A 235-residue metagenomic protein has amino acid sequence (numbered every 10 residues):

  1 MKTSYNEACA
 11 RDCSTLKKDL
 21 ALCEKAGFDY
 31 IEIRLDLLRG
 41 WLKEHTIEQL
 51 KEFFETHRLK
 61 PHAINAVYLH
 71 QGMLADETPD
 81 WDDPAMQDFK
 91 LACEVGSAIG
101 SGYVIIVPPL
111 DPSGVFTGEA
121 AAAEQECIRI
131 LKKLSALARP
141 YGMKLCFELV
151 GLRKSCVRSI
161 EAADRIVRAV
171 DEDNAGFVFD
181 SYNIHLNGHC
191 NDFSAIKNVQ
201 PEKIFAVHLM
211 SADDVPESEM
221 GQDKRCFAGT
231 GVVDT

Functional and structural regions predicted by a protein language model:
M1-S14: Boundary/entry segment of secreted carbohydrate-active catalytic domains
A8, D36, L69, P109 (+1 more regions): Flexible loop residues that form catalytic and substrate-binding hotspots at small-molecule/glycan-binding clefts
R11-C23, D83-E94, H189-K197, T235: Short, acidic/polar
S14-K17, E55-T56, L74-G176: Active-site acidic/histidine proton-transfer and metal-coordination neighborhood in alpha/beta enzyme cores
L16-D36, A92, I99-G100: Catalytic domains of carbohydrate-active enzymes, especially glycoside hydrolases
Y30-I33, I64, K132-V232: Acidic/histidine-rich catalytic cores of soluble enzymes
E32-E55, P108-V115: Glycine-rich, proline-tolerant flexible connector loops at the mouths of alpha/beta enzymes
H70-D76, P112-G118, L186-N187, E217-E219 (+1 more regions): A short acidic, helix-capping loop that chelates divalent metal ions and anchors anionic groups
